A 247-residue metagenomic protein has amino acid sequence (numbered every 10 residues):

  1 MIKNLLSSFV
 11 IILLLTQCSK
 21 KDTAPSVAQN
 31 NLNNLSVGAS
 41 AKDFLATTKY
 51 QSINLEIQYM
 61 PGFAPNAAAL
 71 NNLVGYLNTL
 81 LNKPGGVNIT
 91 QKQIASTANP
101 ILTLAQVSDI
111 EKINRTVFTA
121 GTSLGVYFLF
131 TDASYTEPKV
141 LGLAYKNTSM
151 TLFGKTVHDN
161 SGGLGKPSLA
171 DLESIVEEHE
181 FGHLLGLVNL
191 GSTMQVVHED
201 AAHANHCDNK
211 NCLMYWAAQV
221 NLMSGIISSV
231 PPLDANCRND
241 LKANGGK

Functional and structural regions predicted by a protein language model:
I2-S8: Sec-dependent signal peptide recognition, specifically the positively charged N-region followed immediately by
L14-Q17: C-terminal motif of bacterial Sec signal peptides marking the signal peptidase cleavage site
S19-V126, F130-S134: Propeptide-to-catalytic entry region of secreted or membrane-anchored zinc metalloproteases
L77-G86, H183-L190, K242, G246: Sec-exported extracytoplasmic/periplasmic mature domains
A120-Q195: Active-site-proximal segment of zinc-dependent metalloprotease catalytic domains
T151, K155-V157, P232-K247: Short, cationic low-complexity segments
L164-N236: The catalytic-center signature of Zn2+-dependent metalloproteases
